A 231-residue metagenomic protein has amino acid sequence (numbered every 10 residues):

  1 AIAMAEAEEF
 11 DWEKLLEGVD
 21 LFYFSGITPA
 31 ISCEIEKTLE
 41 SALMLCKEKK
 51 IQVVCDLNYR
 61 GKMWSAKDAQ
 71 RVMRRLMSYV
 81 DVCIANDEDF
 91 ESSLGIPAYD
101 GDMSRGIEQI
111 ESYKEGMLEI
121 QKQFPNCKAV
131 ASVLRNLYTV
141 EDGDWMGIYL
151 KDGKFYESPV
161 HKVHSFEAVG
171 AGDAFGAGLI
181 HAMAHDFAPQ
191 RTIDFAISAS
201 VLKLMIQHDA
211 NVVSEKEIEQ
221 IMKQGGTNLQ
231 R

Functional and structural regions predicted by a protein language model:
A1-F155, H161-K162, S214-Q220, L229-R231: Ribokinase/PfkB-type carbohydrate-kinase core domain
Y156-G225, L229: Conserved post-catalytic alpha-helical subdomain immediately downstream of the catalytic base and nucleotide-binding
